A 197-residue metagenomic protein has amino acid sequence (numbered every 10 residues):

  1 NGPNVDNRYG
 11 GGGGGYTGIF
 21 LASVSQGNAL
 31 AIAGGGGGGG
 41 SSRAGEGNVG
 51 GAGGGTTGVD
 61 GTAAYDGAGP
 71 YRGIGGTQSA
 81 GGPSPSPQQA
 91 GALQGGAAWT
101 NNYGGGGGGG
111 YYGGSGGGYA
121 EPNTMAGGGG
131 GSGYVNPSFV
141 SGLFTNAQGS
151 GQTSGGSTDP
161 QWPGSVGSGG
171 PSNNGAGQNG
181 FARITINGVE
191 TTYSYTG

Functional and structural regions predicted by a protein language model:
N1-E190: Low-complexity, glycine/proline-biased repetitive segments and flexible coils/loops
T191-G197: Boundary/junction segments of secreted and surface-exposed precursor proteins
